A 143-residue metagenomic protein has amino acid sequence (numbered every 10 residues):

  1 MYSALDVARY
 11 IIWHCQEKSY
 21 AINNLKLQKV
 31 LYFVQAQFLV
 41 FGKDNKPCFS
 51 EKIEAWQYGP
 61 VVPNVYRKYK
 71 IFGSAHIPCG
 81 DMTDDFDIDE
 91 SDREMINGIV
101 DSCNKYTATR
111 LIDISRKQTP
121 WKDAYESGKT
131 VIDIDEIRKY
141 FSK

Functional and structural regions predicted by a protein language model:
M1-K143: Domain-edge interaction signal
